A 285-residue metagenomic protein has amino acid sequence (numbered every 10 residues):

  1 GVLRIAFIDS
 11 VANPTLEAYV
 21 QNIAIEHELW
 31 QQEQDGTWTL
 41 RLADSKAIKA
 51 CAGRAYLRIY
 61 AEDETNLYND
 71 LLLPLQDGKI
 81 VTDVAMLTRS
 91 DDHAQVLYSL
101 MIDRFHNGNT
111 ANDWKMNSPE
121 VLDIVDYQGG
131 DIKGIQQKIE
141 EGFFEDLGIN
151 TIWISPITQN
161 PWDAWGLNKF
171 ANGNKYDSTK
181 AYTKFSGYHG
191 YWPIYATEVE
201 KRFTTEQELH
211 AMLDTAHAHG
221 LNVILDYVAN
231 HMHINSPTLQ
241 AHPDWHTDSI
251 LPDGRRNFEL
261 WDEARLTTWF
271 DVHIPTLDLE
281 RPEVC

Functional and structural regions predicted by a protein language model:
G1-A6: Contiguous beta-strand segments within globular domains
I8-P14: Short proline/glycine-enriched turn/loop motifs at strand-loop junctions of beta-rich domains
T15-Y19: Beta-strand signatures of extracellular beta-sandwich domains
V20-A24, D63-T65, H242: Solvent-exposed strand-loop boundary residues in beta-sheet-rich modules
V20-G36: Solvent-exposed serine/threonine-rich low-complexity stretches and specific carbohydrate-binding patches
E33, T37-S90: Extended acidic/polar, glycine-enriched regions that form or flank non-catalytic beta-rich accessory modules
M86-N112: Compositionally biased low-complexity segments at domain edges in trafficked proteins and select soluble regulators
F105-C285: Substrate-binding/active-site clefts of carbohydrate-active enzymes
